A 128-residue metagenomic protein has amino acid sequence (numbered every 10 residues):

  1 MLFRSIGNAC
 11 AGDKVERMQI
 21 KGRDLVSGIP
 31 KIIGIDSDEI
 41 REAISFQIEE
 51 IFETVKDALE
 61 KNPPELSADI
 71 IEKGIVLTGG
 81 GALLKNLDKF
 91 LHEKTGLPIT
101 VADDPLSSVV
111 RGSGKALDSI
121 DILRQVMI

Functional and structural regions predicted by a protein language model:
M1-S45: Phosphate-binding glycine-rich/basic clefts of nucleotide- and phosphate-handling proteins, predominantly
V15, E72-K73, G96: Active-site lining segments that contact anionic ligands and/or coordinate catalytic metals
Q19, V76, T100-V101: Structured core elements
I35, E39, F46, E50 (+3 more regions): Conserved active-site and cofactor/substrate-binding residues in soluble primary-metabolism enzymes
A43-I70, A116-S119: Phosphate/ATP-binding catalytic cores across multiple sugar-kinase/actin-like superfamilies, primarily ASKHA
V55, L77, S113: Residue-level signature of catalytic and energy-coupling elements of molecular machines, predominantly ATP/GTP-dependent
A68-L91: Glycine-rich phosphate-binding loops at beta-strand->alpha-helix junctions
K89-K115, L123-I128: Conserved phosphate-binding/catalytic loops in two-lobed NTP-binding clefts
